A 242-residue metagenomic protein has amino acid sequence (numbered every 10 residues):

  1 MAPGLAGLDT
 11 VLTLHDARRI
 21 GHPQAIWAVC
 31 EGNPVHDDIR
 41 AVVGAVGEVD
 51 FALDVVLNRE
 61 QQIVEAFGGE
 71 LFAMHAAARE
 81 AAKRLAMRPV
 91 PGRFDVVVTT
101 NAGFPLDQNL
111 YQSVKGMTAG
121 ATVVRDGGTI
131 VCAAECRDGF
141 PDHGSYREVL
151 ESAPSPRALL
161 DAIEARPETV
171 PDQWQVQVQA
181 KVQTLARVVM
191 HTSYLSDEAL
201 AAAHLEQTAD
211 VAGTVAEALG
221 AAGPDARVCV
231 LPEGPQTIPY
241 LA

Functional and structural regions predicted by a protein language model:
M1-V90: Conserved, well-structured core segments that form the ligand-binding/active-site neighborhood of functional domains
P23-I26, G68-L71, A102-F104, L159-E164 (+1 more regions): N-terminal start-of-chain detector that recognizes signal peptides and the immediate post-cleavage beginning
V49-F51, D95, R187, R227: A generic secondary-structure signal marking the coil-to-beta-strand transition
V55-Q61, G103, R137, G234-P235: Glycine-rich beta-alpha junction loops
V90-V97: A short acidic, Gly/Pro-enriched loop at the edge of an enzyme's catalytic core that lines a small-molecule cofactor
V96, A102, R147: Redox cofactor-anchoring modules in respiratory/redox and cofactor-processing assemblies
A102-Q112: Short, glycine-rich nucleotide/cofactor-binding loops
S113-A242: C-terminal non-catalytic interaction/assembly regions of soluble proteins
